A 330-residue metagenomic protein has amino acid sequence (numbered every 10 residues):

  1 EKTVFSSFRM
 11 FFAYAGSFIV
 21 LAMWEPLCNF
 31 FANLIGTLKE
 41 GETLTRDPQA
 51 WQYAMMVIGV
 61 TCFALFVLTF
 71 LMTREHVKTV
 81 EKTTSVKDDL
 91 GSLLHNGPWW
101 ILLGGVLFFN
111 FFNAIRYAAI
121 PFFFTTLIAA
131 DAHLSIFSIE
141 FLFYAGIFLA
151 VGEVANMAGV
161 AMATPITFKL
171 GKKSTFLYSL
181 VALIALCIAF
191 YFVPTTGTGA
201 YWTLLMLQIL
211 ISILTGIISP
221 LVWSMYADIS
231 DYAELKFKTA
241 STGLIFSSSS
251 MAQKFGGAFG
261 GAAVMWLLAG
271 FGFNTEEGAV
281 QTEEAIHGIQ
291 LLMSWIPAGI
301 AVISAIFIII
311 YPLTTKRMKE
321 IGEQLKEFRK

Functional and structural regions predicted by a protein language model:
E1-K330: Membrane-embedded alpha-helical bundles of multi-pass transporters/translocases, especially carrier/permease families
